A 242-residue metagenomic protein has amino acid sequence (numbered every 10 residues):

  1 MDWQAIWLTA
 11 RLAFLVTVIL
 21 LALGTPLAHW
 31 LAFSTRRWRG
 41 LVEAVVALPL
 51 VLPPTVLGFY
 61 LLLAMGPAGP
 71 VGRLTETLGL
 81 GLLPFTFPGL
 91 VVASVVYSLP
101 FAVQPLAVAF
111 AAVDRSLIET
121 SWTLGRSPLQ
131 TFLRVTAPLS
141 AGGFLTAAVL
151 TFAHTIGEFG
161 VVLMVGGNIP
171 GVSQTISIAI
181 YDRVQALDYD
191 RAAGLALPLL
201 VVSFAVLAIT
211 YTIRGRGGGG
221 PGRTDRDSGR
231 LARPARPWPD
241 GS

Functional and structural regions predicted by a protein language model:
M1-Q4, V165-F204, A208: Interhelical loop and adjacent transmembrane-helix boundary motif in polytopic membrane transport permeases
D2-L31, V95: Transmembrane alpha-helix signature in integral membrane proteins
V18, F101-L106, F110, D114 (+2 more regions): Transmembrane alpha-helices
L27-L61, I118, A232-A235: Cytoplasmic-entry segments and transmembrane alpha-helices of multi-pass inner-membrane transporters
S34-V42, P70, F85-T86, S116 (+3 more regions): Membrane-helix interface segments
W38, P100, A107-I118, W122-R126 (+2 more regions): C-terminal transmembrane helix and the adjacent membrane-cytosol boundary/short C-terminal tail of inner/organellar
G58-V95, V165-I169: Membrane-interfacial helix termini and adjacent extracytoplasmic/periplasmic loops of multi-pass transporters
P67, G143-Y181: Non-cytoplasmic
